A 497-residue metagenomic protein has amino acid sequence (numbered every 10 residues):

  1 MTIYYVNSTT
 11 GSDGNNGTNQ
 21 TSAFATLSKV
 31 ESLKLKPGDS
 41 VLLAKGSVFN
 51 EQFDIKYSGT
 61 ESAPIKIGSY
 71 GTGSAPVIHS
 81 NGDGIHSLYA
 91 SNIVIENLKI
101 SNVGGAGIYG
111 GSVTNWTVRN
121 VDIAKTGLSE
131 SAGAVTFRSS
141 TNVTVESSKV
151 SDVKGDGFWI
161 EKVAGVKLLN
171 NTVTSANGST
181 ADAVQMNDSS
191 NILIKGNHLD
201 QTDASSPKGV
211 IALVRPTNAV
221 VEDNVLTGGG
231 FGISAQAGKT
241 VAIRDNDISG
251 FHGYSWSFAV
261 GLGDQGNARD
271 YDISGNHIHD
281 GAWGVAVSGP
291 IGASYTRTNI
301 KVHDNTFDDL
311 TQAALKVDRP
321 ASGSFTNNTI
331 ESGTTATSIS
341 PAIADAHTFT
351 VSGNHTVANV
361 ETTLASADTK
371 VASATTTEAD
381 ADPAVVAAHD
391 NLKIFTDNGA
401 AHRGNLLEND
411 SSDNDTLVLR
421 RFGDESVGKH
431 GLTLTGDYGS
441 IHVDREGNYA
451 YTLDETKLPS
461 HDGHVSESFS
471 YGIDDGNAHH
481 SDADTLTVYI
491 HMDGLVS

Functional and structural regions predicted by a protein language model:
M1-S28, K45-S47, Y70: Right-handed parallel beta-helix/beta-solenoid
I3, G38-S40, G46, P64 (+20 more regions): Detector for repetitive beta-architecture
F24, L42, F49-E51, S58-I108 (+1 more regions): Right-handed parallel beta-helix/beta-spiral solenoid domain characteristic of secreted/periplasmic
E51-D54, H79-G84, V103-Y109, G127-A134 (+13 more regions): Short glycine/acidic-rich loop motifs that flank beta-strands on beta-rich extracellular proteins
A321-A381: Acidic, glycine- and Ser/Thr-rich low-complexity intrinsically disordered tracts in extracellular/secreted proteins
A381-L434: Extracellular ectodomain surface segments
G431-D493: Acidic, turn/loop-rich segments in luminal/extracellular domains of secretory-pathway and cell-surface proteins
